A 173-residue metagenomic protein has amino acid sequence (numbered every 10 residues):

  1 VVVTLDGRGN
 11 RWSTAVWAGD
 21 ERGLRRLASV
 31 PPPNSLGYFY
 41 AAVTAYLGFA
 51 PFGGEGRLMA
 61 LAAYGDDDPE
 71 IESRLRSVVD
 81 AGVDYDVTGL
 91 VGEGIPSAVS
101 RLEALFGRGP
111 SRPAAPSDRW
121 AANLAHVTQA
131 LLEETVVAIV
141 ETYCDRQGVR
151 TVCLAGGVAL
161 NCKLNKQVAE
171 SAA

Functional and structural regions predicted by a protein language model:
V1-A173: Short acidic/glycine-rich loops and adjacent helix/strand connectors that line catalytic pockets where negatively
